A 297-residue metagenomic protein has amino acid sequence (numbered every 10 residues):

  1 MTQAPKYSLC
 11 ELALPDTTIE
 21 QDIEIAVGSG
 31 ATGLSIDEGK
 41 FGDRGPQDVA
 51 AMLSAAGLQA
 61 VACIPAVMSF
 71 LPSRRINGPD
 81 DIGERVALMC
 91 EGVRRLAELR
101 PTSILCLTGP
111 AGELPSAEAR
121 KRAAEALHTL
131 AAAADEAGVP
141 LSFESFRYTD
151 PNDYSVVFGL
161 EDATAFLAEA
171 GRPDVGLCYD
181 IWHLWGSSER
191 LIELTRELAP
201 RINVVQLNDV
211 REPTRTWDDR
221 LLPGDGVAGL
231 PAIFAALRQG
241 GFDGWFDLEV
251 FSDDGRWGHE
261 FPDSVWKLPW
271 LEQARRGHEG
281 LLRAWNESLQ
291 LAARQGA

Functional and structural regions predicted by a protein language model:
M1-C10, A62-R75, G109-P110: N-terminal small/glycine-rich loop or linker at the start of catalytic domains across soluble metabolic enzymes
M1-G30, S54, R94, R100-T102 (+3 more regions): Histidine-acidic metal/acid-base catalytic patches
A13-P15, E38-K40, A66-S69, T108-G112 (+4 more regions): Active-site-proximal loop/turn and secondary-structure-junction residues that shape catalytic pockets, frequently
I25-R44, I64-M68: N-terminal substrate-binding region of glycoside hydrolase catalytic domains
S35, A62-I64, L105, S142 (+2 more regions): Conserved beta-strand positions in the central sheet of alpha/beta enzyme cores
S35-S54, P110, L114-P115, D150-P151: Glycine-rich, proline-tolerant flexible connector loops at the mouths of alpha/beta enzymes
R44-C63, A123, V139, S264-K267: Short acidic, glycine/proline-enriched helix-loop-strand junctions
R75-G176, G186, L268-E272, Q295: Active-site acidic/histidine proton-transfer and metal-coordination neighborhood in alpha/beta enzyme cores
